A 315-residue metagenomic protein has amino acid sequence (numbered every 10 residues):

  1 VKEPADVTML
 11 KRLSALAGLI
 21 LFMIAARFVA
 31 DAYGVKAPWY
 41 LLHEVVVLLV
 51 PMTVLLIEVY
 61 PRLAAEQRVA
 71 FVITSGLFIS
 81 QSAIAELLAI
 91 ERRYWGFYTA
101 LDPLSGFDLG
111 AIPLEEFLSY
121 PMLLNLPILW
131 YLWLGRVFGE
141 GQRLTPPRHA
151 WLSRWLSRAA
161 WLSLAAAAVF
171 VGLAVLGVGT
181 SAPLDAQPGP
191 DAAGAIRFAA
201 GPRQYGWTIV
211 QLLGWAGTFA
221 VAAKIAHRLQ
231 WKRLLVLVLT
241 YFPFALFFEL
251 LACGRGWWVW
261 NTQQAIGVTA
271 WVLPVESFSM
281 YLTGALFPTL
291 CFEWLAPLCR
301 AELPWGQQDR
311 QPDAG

Functional and structural regions predicted by a protein language model:
K2-G315: Aromatic-rich, lipid-facing transmembrane alpha helices and their immediate juxtamembrane interface loops in integral
